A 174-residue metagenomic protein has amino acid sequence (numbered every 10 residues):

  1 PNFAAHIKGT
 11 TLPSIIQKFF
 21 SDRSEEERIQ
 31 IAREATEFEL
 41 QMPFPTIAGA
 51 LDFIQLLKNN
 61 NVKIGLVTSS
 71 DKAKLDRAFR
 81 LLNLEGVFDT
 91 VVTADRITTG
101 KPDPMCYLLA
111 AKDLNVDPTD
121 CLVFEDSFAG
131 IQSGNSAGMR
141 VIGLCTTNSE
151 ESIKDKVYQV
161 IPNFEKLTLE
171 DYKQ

Functional and structural regions predicted by a protein language model:
N2-F3, Q17-D52, N60: Metal-dependent phosphoesterase signature
A5, G9, T93: Phosphate-coordinating loops and pocket residues in cytosolic domains that bind phosphorylated ligands
A5, T46, I64-V67, T99 (+1 more regions): Conserved SAM-binding loop
G9, S21-E25, L40, F44 (+3 more regions): Alpha-helix boundary/capping and short turn/kink residues
G9-I16, R28, A32, I47-A50 (+3 more regions): A general structural signal for well-ordered alpha-helical segments in protein cores
T11-R23, A78, A111: Helix-loop "lid/cap" segments that line or gate small-molecule binding pockets
Q41-M42, K63-I64, D95, T119: A generic structural signal for short
Q55-K58, D71-K72, D76-Q174: Asp-based, Mg2+/Mn2+-dependent phosphohydrolase catalytic module
